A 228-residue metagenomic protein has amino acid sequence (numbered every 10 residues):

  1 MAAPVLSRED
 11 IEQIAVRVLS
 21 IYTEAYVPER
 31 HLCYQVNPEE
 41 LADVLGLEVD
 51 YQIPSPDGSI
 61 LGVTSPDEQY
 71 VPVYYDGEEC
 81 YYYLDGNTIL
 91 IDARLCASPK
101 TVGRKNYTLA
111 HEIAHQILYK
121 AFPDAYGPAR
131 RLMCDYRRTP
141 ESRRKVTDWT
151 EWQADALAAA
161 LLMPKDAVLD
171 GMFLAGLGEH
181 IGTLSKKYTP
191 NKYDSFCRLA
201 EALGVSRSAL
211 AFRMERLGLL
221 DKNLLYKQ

Functional and structural regions predicted by a protein language model:
M1-Q228: Active-site hotspot residues in diverse enzymes, especially metal/ion-binding acidic/histidine motifs
